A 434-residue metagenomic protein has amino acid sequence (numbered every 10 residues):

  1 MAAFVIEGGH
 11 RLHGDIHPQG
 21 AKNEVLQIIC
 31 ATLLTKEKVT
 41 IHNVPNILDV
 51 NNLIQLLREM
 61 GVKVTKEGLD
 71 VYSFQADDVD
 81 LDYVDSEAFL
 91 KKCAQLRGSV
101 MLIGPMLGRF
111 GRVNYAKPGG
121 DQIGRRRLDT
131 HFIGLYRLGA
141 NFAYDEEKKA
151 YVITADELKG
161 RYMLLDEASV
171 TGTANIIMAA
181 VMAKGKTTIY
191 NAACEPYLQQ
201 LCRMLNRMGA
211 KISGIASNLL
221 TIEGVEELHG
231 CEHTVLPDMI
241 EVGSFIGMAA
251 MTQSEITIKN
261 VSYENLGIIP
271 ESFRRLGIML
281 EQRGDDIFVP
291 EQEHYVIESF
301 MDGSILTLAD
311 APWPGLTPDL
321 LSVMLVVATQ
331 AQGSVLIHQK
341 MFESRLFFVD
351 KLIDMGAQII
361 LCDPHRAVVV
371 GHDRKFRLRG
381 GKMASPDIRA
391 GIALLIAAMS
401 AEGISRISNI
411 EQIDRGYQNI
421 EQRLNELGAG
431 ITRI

Functional and structural regions predicted by a protein language model:
M1-I434: Short, structured segments at the rim of ligand-binding sites
